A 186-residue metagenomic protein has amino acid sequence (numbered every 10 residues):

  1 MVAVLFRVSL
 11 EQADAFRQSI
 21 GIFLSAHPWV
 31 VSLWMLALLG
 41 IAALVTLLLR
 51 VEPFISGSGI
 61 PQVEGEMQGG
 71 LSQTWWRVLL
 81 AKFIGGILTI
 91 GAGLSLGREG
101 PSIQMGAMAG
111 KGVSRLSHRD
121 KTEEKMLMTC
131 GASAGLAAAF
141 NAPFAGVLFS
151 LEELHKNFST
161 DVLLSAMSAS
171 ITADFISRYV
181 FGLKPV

Functional and structural regions predicted by a protein language model:
M1-V186: Alpha-helical transmembrane segments and immediately membrane-proximal extracytoplasmic
